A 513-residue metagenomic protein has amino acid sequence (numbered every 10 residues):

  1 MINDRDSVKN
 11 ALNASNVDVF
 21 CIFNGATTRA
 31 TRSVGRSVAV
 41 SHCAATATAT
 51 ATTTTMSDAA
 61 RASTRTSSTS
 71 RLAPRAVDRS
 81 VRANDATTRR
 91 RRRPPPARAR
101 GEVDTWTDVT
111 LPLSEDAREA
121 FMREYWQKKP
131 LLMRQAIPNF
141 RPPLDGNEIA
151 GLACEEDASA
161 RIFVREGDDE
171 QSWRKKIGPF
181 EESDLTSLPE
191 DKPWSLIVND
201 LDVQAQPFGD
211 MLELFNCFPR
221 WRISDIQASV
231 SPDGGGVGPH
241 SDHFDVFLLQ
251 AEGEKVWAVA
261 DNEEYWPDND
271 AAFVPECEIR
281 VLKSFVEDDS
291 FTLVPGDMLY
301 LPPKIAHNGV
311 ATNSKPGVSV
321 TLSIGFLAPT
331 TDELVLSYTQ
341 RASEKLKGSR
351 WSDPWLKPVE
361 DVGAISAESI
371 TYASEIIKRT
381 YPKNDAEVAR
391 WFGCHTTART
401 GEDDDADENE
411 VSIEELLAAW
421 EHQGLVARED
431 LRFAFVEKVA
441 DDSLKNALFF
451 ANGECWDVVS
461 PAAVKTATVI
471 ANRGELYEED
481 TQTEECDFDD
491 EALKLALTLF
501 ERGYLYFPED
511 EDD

Functional and structural regions predicted by a protein language model:
M1-P74, D78-A83: N-terminal chloroplast transit peptides
I2, R32, S57, R71-L111 (+3 more regions): Fe(II)/2-oxoglutarate
A11, T55, R71-A73, G151 (+3 more regions): Acidic/proline-rich low-complexity IDRs
N16, F23, T28, S33 (+9 more regions): Intrinsically disordered, low-complexity segments enriched in small/polar residues
E102-D116, A120-E124, N139-D297, I305-R350 (+1 more regions): Active-site region of the double-stranded beta-helix
